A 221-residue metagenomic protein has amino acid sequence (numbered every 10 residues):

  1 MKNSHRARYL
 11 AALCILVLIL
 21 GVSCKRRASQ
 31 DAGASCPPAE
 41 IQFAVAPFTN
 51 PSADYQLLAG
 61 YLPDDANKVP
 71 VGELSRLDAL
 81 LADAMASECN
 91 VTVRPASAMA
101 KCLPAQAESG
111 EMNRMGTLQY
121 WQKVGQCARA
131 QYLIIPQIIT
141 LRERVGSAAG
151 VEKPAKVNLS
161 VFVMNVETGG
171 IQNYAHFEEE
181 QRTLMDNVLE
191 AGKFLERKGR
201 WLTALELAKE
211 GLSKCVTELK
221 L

Functional and structural regions predicted by a protein language model:
M1-N3, L20-V22: Coiled-coil-like amphipathic alpha-helices with heptad-repeat character
K2-A11: Bacterial N-terminal signal peptides that target proteins for export
A12-G21: Bacterial N-terminal signal peptides
C24-Y55, V124-C127, V151-L221: C-terminal/domain-edge helix-coil "capping" segments
F48-S52, Q137-E143: Generic short beta-strand segments
D54-Q137, V166-Y174, L205-E210, K214-E218: N-terminal segment of the mature soluble domain
K101-L103, R142, Q181: Generic structural signal for helix capping and beta-alpha/helix-loop junctions
V145-A149: Short beta-alpha junctions and helix-cap segments that line functional grooves
